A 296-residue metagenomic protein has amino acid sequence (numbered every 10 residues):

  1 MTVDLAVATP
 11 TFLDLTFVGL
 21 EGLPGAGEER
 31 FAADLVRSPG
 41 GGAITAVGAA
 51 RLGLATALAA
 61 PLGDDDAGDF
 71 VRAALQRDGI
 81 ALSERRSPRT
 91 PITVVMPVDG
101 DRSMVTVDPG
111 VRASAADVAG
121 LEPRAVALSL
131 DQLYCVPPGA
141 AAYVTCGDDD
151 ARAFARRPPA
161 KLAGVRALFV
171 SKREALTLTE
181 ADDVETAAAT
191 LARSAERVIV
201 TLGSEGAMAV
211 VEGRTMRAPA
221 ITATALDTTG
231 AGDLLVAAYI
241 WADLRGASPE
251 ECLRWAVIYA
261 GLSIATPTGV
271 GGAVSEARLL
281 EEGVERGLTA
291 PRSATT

Functional and structural regions predicted by a protein language model:
M1-A59, A290-P291, T296: Glycine-rich phosphate/adenosyl-contacting loop at the front of the ribokinase-like
M1-L5, R30, V184-T296: Conserved phosphate-binding/catalytic region of the ribokinase-like
M1-T11, A57, A73-R86, P97-T215 (+1 more regions): Ribokinase/PfkB-type carbohydrate-kinase core domain
T16, V105, T177-L178, S263 (+1 more regions): Residues that scaffold the ATP/ADP-binding catalytic core of kinase and kinase-like folds
A33-G40, I44, D66, R89 (+3 more regions): Residues at secondary-structure transition points
